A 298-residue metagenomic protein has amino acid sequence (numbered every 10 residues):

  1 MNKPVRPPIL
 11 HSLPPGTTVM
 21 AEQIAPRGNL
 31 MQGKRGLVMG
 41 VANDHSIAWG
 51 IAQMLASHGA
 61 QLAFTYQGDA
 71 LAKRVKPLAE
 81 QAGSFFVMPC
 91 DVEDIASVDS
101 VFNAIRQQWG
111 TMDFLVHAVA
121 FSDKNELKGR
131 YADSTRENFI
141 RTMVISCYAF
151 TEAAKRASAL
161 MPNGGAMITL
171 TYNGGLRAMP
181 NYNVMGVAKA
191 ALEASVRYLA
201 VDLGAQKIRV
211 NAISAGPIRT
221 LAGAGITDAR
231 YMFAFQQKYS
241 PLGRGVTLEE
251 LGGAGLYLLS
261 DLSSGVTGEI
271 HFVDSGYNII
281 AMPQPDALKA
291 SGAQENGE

Functional and structural regions predicted by a protein language model:
L13-A42, S264: Flexible N-terminal pre-Rossmann segment of NAD(P)-dependent oxidoreductases
Q23-I24, L256, T267-E298: Short C-terminal tail/terminal secondary-structure segment of NAD(P)H-dependent dehydrogenase/reductase domains
G28-F64: Canonical Rossmann dinucleotide-binding motif of NAD(H)/NADP(H)-dependent dehydrogenases/reductases, specifically
G40-I47, A120-T151, K155, A159 (+3 more regions): Catalytic loop of short-chain dehydrogenase/reductase
L55, T111, L192-R219, L242 (+1 more regions): Conserved Rossmann-fold SDR core element
K76, A205, A215-S240, I280-E298: A glycine/serine/threonine-rich, flexible loop-to-helix segment that serves as the NAD(P) cofactor-binding "lid"
M88-D99, N103-Q108, H117-I140, A159 (+3 more regions): Conserved mid-core segment of classical short-chain dehydrogenase/reductases
Y148, A212-A215, R230-V266, H271-S275: C-terminal helical subdomain
